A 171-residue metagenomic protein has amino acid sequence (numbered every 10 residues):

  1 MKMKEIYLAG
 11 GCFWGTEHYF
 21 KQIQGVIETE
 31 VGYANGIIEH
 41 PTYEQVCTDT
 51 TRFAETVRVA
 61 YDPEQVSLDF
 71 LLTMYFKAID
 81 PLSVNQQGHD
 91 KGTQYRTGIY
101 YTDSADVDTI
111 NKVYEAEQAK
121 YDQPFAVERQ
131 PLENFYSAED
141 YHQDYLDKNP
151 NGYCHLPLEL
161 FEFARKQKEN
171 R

Functional and structural regions predicted by a protein language model:
M1-R171: Flexible coil/turn and secondary-structure edge motifs
